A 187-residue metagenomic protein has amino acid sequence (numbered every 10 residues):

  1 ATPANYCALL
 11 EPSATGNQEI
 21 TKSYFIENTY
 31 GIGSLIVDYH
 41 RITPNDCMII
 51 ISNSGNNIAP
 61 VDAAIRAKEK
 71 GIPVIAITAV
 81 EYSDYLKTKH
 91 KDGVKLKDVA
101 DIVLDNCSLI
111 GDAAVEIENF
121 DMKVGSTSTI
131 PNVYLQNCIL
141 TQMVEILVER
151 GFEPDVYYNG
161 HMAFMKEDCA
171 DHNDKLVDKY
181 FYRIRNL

Functional and structural regions predicted by a protein language model:
A1-L140: Glycine-rich phosphate-binding loops that contact phosphosugars or nucleotide phosphates
K22, P154, V177-D178: Generic intrinsically disordered, low-complexity segments enriched for polar/acidic and small residues
I42, E145, E149, K179-Y182 (+1 more regions): A structural signal for alpha-helix termini and helix-coil/disorder junctions
D112-E116, Y134, E145-D171: Internal, active-site/partner-interface "lid" segment
A163-L187: Acidic, Ser/Thr-rich low-complexity intrinsically disordered segments
